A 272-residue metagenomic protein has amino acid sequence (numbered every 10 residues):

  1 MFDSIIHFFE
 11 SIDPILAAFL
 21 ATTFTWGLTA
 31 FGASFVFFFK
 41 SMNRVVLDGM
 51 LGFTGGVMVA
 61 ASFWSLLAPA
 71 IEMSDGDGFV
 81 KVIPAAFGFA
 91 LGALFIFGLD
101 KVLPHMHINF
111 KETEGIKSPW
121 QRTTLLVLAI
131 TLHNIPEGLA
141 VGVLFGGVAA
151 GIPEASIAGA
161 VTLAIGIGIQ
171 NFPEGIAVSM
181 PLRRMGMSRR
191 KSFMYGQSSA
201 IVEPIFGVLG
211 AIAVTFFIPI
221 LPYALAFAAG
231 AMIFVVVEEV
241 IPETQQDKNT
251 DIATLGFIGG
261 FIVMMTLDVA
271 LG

Functional and structural regions predicted by a protein language model:
M1-G272: Intrinsically disordered, metal-sensing/regulatory segments
